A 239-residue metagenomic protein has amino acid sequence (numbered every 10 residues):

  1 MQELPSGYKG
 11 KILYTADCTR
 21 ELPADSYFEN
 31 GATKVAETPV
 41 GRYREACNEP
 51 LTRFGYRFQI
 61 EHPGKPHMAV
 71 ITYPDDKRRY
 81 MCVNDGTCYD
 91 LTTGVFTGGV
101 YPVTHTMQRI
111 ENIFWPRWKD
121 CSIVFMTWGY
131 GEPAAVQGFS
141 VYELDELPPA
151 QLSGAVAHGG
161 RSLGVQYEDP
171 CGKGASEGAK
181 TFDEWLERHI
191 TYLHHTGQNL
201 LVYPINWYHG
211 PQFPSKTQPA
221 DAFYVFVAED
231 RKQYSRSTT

Functional and structural regions predicted by a protein language model:
M1-H62, Y89-D90: Glycan-recognition and processing domains
R53-R57, R79, F125: Surface-exposed beta-strand/loop patches in extracellular or lumenal glycoproteins
P63, A69-D76, G86-T93, T97-T104 (+1 more regions): Glycan-processing catalytic domains of CAZymes
C82-N84: Beta-strand signatures of extracellular beta-sandwich domains
